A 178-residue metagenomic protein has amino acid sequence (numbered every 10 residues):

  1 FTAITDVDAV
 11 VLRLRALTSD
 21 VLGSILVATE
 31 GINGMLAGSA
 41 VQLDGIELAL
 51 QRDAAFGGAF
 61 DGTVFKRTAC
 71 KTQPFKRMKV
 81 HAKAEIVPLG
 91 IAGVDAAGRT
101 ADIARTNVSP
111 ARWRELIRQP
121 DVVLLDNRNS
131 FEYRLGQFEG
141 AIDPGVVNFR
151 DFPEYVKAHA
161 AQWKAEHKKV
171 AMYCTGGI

Functional and structural regions predicted by a protein language model:
F1-I178: Cytosolic catalytic domains that perform sulfur/thiol-centered chemistry
